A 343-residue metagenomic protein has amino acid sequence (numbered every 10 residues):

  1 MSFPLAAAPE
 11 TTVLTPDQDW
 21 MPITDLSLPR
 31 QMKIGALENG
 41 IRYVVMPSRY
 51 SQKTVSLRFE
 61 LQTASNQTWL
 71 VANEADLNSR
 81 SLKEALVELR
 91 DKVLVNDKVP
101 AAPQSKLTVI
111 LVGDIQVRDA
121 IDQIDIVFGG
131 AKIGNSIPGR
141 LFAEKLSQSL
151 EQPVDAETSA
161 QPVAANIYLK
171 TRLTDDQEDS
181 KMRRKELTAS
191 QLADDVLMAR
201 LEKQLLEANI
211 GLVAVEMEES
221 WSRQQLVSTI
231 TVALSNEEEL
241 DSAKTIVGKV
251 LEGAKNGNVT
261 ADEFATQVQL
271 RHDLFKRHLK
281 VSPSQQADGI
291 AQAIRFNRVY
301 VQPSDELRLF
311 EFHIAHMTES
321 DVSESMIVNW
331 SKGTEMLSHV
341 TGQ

Functional and structural regions predicted by a protein language model:
M1-L14, R30-Q31, A36-P47, Q52 (+4 more regions): Charge-rich, well-structured scaffold segments of protease-associated domains
P16-D19: N-terminal cleavable signal peptides for secretion/export
T24-S27: Short loop/turn motifs at secondary-structure junctions and domain boundaries
P47-S51, S56-E60, I137-R200, D288-R298: His/Glu-based metal-binding/catalytic segments typifying zinc-dependent metallopeptidases
T63: Short edge-strand/loop segments of extracellular domains
